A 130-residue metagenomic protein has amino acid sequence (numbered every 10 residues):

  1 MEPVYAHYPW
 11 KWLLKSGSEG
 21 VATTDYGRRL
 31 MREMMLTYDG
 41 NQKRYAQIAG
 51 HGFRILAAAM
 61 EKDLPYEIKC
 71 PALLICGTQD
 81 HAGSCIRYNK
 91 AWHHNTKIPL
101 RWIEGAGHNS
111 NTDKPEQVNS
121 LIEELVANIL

Functional and structural regions predicted by a protein language model:
A6-E67: Conserved alpha/beta-hydrolase catalytic His-Asp/Glu region
H7, E67, H94-N95, N128: Alpha-helix C-cap/termination motif
A57, A82, S110-T112: Basic, gly/Ser/Thr/Pro-rich low-complexity segments located predominantly at protein N termini
K69-A106: Conserved loop-alpha-helix segment in the C-terminal half of the alpha/beta-hydrolase fold that carries the catalytic
T96-L130: Catalytic active-site module of serine/aspartate enzymes centered on a nucleophile-bearing elbow/loop
